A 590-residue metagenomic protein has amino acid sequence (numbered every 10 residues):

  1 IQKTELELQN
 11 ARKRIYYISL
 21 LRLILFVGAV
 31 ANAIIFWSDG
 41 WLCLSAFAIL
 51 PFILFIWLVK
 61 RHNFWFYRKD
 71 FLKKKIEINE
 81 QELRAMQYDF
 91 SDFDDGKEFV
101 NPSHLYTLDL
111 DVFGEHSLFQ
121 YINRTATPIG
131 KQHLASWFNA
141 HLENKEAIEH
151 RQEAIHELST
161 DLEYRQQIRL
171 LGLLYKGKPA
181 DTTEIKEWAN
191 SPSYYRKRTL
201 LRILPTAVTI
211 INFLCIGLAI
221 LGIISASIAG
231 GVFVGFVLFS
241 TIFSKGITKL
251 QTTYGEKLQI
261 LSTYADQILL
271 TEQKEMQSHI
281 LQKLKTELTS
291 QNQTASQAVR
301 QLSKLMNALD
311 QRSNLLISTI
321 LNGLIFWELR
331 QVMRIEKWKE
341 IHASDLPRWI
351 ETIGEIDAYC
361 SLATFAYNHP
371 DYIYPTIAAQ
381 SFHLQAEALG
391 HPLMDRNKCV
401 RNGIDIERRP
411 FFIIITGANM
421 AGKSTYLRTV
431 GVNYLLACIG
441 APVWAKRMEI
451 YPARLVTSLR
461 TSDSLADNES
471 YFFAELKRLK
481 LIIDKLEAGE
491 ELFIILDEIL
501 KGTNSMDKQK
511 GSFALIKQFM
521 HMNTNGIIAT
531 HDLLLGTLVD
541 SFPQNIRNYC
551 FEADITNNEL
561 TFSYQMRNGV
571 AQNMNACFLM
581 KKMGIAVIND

Functional and structural regions predicted by a protein language model:
I1-A418, T425-L455, K477-R478: Alpha-helical coupling/stalk and coiled-coil linker elements that connect catalytic or binding modules and transmit
L58-V59, F243, L362, N368-D590: ATPase nucleotide-binding head domains, primarily ABC-like/P-loop NTPase cores
